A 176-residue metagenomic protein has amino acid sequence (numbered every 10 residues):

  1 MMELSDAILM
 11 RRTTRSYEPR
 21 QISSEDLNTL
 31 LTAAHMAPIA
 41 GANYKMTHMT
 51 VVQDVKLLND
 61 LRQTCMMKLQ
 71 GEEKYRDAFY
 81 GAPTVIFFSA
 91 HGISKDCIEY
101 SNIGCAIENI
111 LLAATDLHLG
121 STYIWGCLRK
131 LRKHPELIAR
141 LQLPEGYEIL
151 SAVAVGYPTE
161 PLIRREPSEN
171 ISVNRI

Functional and structural regions predicted by a protein language model:
M1-A82, I176: N-terminal amphipathic, basic helical "cap/leader" segment at the start of enzyme domains
D6-A7, T13, E148-I176: C-terminal helix-cap and adjacent tail motif
A34-H35, I86, H91-L137: Small-aliphatic-rich amphipathic alpha-helix that forms the alpha element of a beta-alpha
M46-T47, A82-V85, N109, L150: Short, surface-exposed beta-edge/turn micro-motifs
M66-M67, N102-G104, A139, E169-I171: Short, solvent-exposed amphipathic alpha-helical segments in soluble enzyme and RNA/protein-processing domains
L137-E148: Short, electropositive alpha-helical surface patch
